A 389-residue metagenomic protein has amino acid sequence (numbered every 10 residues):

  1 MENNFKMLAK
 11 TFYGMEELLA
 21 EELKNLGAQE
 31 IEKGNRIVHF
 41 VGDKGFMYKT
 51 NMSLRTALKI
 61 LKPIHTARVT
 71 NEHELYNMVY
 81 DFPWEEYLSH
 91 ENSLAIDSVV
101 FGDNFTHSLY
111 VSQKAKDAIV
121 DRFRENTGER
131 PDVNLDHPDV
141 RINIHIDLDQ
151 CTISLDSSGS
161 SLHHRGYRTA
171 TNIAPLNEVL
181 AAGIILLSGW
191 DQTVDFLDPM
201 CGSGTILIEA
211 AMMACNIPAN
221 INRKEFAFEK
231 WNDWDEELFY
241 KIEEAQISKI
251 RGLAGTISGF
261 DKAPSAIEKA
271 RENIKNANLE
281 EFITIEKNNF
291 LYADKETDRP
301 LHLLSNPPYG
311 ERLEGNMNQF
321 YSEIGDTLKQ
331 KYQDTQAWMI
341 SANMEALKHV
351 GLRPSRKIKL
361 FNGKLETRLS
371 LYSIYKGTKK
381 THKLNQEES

Functional and structural regions predicted by a protein language model:
E2-P138, E388-S389: Non-catalytic nucleic-acid substrate-recognition regions in nucleic-acid-modifying enzymes
T11, D261, S341: Short beta-strand/turn micro-motifs composed of small residues that flank or help shape donor/cofactor-binding pockets
K49-T50, L54, S160-R165, T169 (+1 more regions): Flexible, glycine-/basic-rich loop-and-beta segments that form/coincide with the SAM-dependent methyltransferase
F101-N104, S161, P308-R312: A short, flexible beta-alpha/helix-coil linker loop
I142-S158, S370: C-terminal edge-of-domain segments
I153-L187: SAM-dependent Rossmann-like transferase core, predominantly class I methyltransferases with a strong bias toward
L176-K295, E311, N318-F320: Conserved S-adenosyl-L-methionine
N289-S389: C-terminal catalytic and target-recognition region of SAM-dependent MTase-like enzymes, primarily methyltransferases
